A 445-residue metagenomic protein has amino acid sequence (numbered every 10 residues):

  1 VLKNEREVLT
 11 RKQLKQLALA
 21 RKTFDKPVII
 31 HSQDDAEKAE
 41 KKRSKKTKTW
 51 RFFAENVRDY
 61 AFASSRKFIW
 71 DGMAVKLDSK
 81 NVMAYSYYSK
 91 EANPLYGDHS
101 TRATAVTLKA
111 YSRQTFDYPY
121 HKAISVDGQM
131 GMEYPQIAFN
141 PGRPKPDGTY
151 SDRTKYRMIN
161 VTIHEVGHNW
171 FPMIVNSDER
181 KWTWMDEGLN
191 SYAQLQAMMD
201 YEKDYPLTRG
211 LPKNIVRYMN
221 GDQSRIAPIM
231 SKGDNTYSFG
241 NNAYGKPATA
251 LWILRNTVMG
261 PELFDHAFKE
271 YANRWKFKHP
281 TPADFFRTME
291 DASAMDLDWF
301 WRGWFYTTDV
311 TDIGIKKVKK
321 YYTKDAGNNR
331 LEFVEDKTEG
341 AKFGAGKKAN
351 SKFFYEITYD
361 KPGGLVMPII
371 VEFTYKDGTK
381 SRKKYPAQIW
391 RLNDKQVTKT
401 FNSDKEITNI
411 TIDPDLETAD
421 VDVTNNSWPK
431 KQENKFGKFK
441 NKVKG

Functional and structural regions predicted by a protein language model:
V1-I163, Y192: Hydrophobic helix-coil surface modules that form long, contiguous segments used for peptide/substrate interaction
D78-M83, A138, I163-W170, R217-S231: Active-site-adjacent bridging/hinge elements
R102-A105, K109, N140-R209, F268-K269: Zinc-dependent metallopeptidase catalytic helix centered on the HExxH motif and its immediate flanking segment
M130, E187-I253, T257-M259, W275: Acidic/His/Gly-enriched intrinsically disordered linker/tail segments that often contain short helix/coil "MoRF-like"
G240-R330: Amphipathic alpha-helical substructures
D298, T311-D413: Beta-strand-rich binding/interaction modules
P414-N426: Short acidic/polar inter-strand loop motif in beta-rich domains
F439-G445: Compositionally biased low-complexity segments at domain edges in trafficked proteins and select soluble regulators
